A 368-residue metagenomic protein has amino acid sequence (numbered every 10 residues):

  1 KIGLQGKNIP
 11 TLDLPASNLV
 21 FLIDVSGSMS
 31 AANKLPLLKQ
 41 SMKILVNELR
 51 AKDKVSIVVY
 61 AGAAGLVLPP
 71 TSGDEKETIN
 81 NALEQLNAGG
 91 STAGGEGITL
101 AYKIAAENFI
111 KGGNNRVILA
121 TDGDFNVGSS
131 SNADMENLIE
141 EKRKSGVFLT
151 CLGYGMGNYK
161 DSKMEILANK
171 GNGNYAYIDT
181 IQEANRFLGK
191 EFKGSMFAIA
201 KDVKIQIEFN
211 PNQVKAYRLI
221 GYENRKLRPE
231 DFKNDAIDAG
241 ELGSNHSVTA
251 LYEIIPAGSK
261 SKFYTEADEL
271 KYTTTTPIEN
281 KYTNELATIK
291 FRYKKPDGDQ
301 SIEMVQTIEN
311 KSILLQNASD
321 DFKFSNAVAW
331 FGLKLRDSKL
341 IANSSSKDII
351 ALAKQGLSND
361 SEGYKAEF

Functional and structural regions predicted by a protein language model:
K1, I220-Y222: Short, polar loop/linker segments at the starts of domains and inter-domain junctions
K1-V203, E230, K262-E279, N359: Exposed acidic/Ser/Thr-rich ligand/metal-binding surfaces
I2-L4, I205, Y252, F368: Short, well-ordered beta-strand segments enriched in hydrophobic/aromatic residues
L4-G6, V25, F209-P211, P256-G258 (+1 more regions): Non-catalytic surface loops within mature trypsin-like serine protease
S56, K204-Q206, K290-R292: Beta-strand signatures of extracellular beta-sandwich domains
G65-L68, P211-R218, G298-Q300: Short aromatic-acidic-glycine turn motif
S195, I199-D202, I207-R218: Extracytoplasmic assembly/pore-lining segments of large envelope/extracellular complexes
V214, Y222-A250, I254-E367: Long, acidic serine/threonine- and proline-rich intrinsically disordered regions
